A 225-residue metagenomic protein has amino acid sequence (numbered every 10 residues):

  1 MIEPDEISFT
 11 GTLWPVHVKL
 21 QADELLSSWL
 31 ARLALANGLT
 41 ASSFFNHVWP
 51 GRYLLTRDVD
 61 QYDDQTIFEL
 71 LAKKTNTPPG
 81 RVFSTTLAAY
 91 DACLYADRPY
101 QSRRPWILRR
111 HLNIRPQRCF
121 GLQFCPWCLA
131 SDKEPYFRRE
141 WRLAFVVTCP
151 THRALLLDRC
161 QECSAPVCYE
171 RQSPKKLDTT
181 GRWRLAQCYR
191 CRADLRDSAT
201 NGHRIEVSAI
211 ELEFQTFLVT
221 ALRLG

Functional and structural regions predicted by a protein language model:
M1-G121, L129, E134-P135, E206-G225: A structured, charge-rich N-terminal accessory region that forms the first stable segment of a protein and links
S42, G80, F137, D158-C160 (+1 more regions): Short, solvent-exposed secondary-structure capping/transition elements
F44-F45, F124-W127, T148-P150, R159-E162: A structural signal for short, well-ordered beta-strand segments and their strand-loop junctions that often border
H111-I114, K133-E140, A144-P150, P174-K176: Catalytic micro-motifs at enzyme active sites that drive phosphoryl/nucleotidyl and oxygen chemistry
R118-G121, R142-F145, R153-L157, G181-R184: Short metal-coordination and nucleic-acid-contact micro-motifs, chiefly zinc-binding Cys/His arrays
F120-P135, R142-L143, Q161-R171: Conserved short secondary-structure elements within globular domains
L129, P150-R153, S164, R192: Cys/His-coordinated zinc-binding microdomains
R159-G225: Domain-exit/linker segments immediately C-terminal to small folded modules
